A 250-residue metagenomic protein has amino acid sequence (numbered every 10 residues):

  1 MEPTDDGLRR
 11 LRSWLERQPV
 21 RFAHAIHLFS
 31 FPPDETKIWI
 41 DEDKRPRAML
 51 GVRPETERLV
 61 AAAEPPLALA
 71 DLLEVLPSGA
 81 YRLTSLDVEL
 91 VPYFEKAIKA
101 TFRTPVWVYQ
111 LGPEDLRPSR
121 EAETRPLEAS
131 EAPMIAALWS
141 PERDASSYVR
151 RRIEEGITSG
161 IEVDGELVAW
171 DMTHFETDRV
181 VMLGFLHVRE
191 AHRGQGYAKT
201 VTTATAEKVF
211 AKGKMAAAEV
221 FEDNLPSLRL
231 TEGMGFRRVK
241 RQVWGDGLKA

Functional and structural regions predicted by a protein language model:
M1-H24, P113-A145: Short amphipathic alpha-helix that is part of the acyltransferase structural core
L15-L76, D171-G184, R189-E190: Conserved donor-binding loop and adjoining core beta-sheet/short helix segment in diverse acyl/aminoacyl transferases
T36, P46-E121, G245-D246: Acyl-donor-binding surface of acyltransferase catalytic domains
R45-P46, E166-A169, P226: Glycine-rich acetyl-CoA-binding "A-motif" of GNAT/NAT acetyltransferases
P66-V75, V188, G194-V209, L228-G233: Conserved acetyl-CoA-binding loop-helix of GNAT-fold acetyltransferases
P77-V88, V209-F221: Conserved GNAT acetyl-CoA-binding A-motif
V88-T101, K199, E222-K240: Conserved active-site alpha-helix within GNAT-family acetyltransferase domains
A129-H187, T200: A mid-sequence, solvent-exposed acidic-amphipathic segment
